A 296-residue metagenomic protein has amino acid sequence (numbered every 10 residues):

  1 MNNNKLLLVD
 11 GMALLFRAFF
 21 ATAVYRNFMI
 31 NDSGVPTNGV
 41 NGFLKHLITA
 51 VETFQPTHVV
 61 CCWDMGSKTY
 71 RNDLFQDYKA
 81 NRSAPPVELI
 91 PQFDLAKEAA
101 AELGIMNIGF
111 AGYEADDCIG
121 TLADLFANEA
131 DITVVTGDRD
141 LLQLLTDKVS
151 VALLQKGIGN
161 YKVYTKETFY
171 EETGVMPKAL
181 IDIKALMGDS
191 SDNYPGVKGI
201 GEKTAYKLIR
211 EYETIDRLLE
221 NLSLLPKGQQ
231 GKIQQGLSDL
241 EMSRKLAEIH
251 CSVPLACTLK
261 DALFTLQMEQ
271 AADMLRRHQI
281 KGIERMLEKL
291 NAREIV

Functional and structural regions predicted by a protein language model:
M1-G104, D261, Q270: Domain-level signal for Mg2+-assisted phosphodiester chemistry and nucleotide/NA-binding surfaces in nucleic-acid
M1-N2, Q235, K245-V296: Low-complexity, acidic/Ser/Thr- and charged residue-rich accessory regions of DNA metabolism proteins
N2-N3, I30, A80-C257, K281: Extended two-metal-dependent nuclease catalytic cores across DNA- and RNA-processing enzymes
F19, R26, D73, T146-V149 (+2 more regions): Hydrophobic alpha-helical membrane-insertion segments
